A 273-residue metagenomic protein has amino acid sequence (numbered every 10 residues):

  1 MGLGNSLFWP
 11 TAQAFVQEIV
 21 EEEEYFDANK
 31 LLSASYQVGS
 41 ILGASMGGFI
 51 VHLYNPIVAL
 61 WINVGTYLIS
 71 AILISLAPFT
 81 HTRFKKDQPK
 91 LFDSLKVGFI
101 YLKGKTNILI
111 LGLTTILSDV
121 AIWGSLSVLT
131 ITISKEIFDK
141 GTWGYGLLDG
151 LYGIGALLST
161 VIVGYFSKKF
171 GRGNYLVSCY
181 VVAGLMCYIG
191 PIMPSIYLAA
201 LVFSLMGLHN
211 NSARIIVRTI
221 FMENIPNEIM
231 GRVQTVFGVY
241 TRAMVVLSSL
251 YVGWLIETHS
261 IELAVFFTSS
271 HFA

Functional and structural regions predicted by a protein language model:
M1-G2, T115, D119-V120, S195-I196 (+1 more regions): Helical-face signature of the major facilitator-like transporter fold
M1-S40: Cytoplasmic helix-loop-helix junction between adjacent transmembrane helices in 12-TM secondary transporters
G2-P10, W123, G207-I215: Small-residue-rich segments within alpha-helical transmembrane domains of MFS-like 12-TM solute carriers
W9, S40, A44, S118-S127 (+2 more regions): Conserved extracellular-gate-facing transmembrane-helix segments in secondary transporters
Q13, E24-F26, I108, R172 (+1 more regions): Cytoplasm-facing, short amphipathic helices at loop-to-helix transitions on the intracellular side of 12-TM secondary
A14-E18, P56, L60-K90: Helix-loop junctions on the cytosolic side of multi-pass membrane transporters, especially the intracellular loop
N55, K96, K103, T130-A273: C-terminal transmembrane bundle of multi-pass solute transporters/carriers
F79-T114: Juxtamembrane intracellular "pre-TM" segments in multi-pass secondary transporters
